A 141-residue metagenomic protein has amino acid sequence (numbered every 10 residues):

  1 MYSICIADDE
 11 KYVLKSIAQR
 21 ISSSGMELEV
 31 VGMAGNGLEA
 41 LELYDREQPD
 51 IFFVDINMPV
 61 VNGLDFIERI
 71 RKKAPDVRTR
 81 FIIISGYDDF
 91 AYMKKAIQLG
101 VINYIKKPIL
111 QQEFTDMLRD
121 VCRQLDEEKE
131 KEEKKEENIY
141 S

Functional and structural regions predicted by a protein language model:
D8, D55: Active-site residues of response regulator receiver
K11-G32: Two-component/phosphorelay signaling modules centered on CheY-like receiver
G25, D45-E47, R71-R78, L99: Conserved phosphotransfer cores of two-component systems
E27-G35, L43, M93: Short hydrophobic/Thr-rich beta-strand motif most characteristic of the beta2 strand and flanking loop of CheY-like
N36-E39, N62-D65: Acidic catalytic/metal-coordinating carboxylates
M58: Receiver (REC) domain active-site loop signature in two-component systems and cognate sites in sensor histidine kinases
I97, V101-S141: Interdomain helical linkers/hinges and coiled-coil/dimerization scaffolds that transmit conformational signals
